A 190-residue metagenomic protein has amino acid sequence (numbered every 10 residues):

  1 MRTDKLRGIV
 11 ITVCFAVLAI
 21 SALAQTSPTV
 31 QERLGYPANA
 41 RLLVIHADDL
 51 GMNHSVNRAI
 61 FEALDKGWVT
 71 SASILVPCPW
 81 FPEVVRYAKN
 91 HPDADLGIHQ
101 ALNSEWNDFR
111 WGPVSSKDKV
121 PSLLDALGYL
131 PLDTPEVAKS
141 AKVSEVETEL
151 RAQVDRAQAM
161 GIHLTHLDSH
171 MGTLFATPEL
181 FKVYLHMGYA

Functional and structural regions predicted by a protein language model:
M1-K5: N-terminal secretory signal peptides that target proteins for export/translocation
G8-C14, A22-V44: N-terminal pre-catalytic segment of deacetylase/amide-hydrolase enzymes
R33-G35, I60-K66, E83-D95, G112-D125 (+1 more regions): Acidic (Asp/Glu)-rich catalytic clusters
L42-V44, V69-S73, D93-H99, L164-D168: Structural preference for beta-strand elements that scaffold enzyme active sites
L50, P77, H99-E105, H170-G172: Active-site beta-loop-alpha junctions enriched in small/polar residues
S55-C78: A short alpha/beta connector and helix-capping loop motif
D93-R151: Substrate-binding cleft of extracellular glycoside hydrolase catalytic domains
S140-A190: Catalytic domains of cell-wall/extracellular-matrix polysaccharide-remodeling enzymes, centered on de-N-acetylation
